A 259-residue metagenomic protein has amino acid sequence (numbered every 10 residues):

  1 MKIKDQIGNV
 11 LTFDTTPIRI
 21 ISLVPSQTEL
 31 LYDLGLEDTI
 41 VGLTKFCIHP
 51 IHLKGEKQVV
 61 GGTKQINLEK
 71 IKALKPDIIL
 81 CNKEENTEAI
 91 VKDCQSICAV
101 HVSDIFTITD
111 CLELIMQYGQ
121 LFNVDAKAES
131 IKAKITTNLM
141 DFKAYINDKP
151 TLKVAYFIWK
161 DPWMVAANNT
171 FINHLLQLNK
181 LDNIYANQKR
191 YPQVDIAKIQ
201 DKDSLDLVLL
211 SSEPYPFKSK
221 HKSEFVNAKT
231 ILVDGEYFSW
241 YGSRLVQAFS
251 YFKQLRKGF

Functional and structural regions predicted by a protein language model:
M1-F259: N-terminal ligand-binding lobe of clamshell/alpha-beta domains
